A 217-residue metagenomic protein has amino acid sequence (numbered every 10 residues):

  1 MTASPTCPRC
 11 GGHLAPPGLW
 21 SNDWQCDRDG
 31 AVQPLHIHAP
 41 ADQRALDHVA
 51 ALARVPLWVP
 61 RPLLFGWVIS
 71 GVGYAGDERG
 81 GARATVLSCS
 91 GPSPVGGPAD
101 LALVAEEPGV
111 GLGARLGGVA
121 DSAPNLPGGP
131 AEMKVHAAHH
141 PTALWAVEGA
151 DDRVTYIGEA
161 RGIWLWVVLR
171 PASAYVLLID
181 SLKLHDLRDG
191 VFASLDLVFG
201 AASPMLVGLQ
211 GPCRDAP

Functional and structural regions predicted by a protein language model:
M1-L52: N-terminal cysteine/histidine-rich coordination modules
T2, S21-W24, A82-V86, H140-L144 (+2 more regions): A generic structural signal for beta-strand entry/edge sites
C7-C10, C26, W67, C89 (+2 more regions): Generic structural hydrophobic/aromatic packing signal, biased to beta-strands
V49-L52, V68-A150: Short, solvent-exposed recognition patches
P56-G71: Amphipathic alpha-helical segments
L64-F65, S93-G96, E159-W164: Short, solvent-exposed coil/turn segments at beta-strand boundaries
G128-P217: A short, solvent-exposed beta-edge/loop patch
